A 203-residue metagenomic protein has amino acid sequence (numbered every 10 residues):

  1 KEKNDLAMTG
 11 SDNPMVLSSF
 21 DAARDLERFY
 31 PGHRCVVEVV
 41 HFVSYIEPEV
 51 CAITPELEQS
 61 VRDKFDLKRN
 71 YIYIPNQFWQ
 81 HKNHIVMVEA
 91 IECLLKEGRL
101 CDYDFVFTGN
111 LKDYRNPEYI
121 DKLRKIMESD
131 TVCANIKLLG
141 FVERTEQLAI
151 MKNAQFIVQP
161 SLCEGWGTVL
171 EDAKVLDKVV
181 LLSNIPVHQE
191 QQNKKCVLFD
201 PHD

Functional and structural regions predicted by a protein language model:
K1-D203: Carbohydrate transferase catalytic cores enriched for Leloir-type hexosyltransferases
